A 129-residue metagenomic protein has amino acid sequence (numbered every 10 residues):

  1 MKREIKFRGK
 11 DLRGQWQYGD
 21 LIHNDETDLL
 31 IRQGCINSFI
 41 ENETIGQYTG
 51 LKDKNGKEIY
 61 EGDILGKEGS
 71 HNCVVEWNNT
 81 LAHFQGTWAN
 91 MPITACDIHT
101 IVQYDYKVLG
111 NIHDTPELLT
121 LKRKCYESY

Functional and structural regions predicted by a protein language model:
M1-Y129: Secondary-structure transition motif
